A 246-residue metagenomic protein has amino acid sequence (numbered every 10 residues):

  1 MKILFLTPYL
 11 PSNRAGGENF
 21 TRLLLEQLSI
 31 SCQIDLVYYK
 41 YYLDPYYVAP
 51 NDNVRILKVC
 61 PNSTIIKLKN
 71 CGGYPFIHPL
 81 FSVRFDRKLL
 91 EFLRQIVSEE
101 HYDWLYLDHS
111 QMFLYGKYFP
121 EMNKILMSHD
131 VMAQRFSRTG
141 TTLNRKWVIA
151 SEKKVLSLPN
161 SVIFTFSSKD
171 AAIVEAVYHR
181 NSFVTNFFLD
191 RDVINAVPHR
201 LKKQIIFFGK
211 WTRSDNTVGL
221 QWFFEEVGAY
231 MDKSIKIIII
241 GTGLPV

Functional and structural regions predicted by a protein language model:
M1-R55, E100: N-terminal subdomain of nucleotide-sugar transferases
I3, F119-S137: Active-site proximal beta-strand in glycosyltransferases
L23-L24, E91-Q95, M132, T142-I163: Membrane-proximal helix-turn-helix segments that form the acceptor-binding/catalytic region of lipid-linked
L36, L105-Y106, T141, P159-S167: A short beta-strand/loop micro-motif in the catalytic core of glycosyltransferases that engages the nucleotide-sugar
I56-E91, G140: A short, charged, and often flexible helix/loop element on the N-terminal side of the glycosyltransferase catalytic
L93-F113, N123-I125: Short N-terminal targeting/anchoring amphipathic segment
L114-Y115, K153-N181: A short, active-site helix/loop in glycosyltransferases that binds the activated sugar's phosphate group
F187-N195, H199-V246: Conserved catalytic-core segment of nucleotide-activated headgroup transferases in glycan assembly
